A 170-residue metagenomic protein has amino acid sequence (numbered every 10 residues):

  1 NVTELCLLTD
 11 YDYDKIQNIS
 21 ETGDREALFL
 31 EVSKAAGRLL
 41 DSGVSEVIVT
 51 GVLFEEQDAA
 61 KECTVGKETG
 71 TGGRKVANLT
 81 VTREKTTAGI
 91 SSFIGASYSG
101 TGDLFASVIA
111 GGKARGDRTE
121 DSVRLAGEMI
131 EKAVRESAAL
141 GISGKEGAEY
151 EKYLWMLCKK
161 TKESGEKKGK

Functional and structural regions predicted by a protein language model:
N1-T86: Conserved phosphate/ATP/ADP-binding segment of small-molecule kinases
E4, G51-E56, S92-G95, A126-I130: Glycine-rich beta-alpha junction loops
C6-L7, A96-T119: Short, small-residue alpha-helix embedded
T86-A88, G112-A126: Phosphate-handling active-site elements
T86-S99: Short pre-catalytic strand/loop immediately N-terminal to key active-site residues, enriched for Gly-Thr
E120-K170: Charged C-terminal helix
